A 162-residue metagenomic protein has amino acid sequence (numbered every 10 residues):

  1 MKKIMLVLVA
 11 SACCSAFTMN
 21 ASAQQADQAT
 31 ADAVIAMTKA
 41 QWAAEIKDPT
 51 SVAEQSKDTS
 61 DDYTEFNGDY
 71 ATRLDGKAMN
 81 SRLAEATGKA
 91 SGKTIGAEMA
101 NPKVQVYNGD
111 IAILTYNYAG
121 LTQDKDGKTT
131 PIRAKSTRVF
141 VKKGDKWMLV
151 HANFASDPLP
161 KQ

Functional and structural regions predicted by a protein language model:
I4, M19-D58, L149, P160-Q162: Short, low-complexity N-terminal intrinsically disordered segments enriched in polar/charged residues
V7-A16: Bacterial N-terminal signal peptides
Q28-A33, T50-D110, P131-I132: A solvent-exposed, acidic/Ser-Thr-rich amphipathic alpha-helical stretch
D61-D62, Y116-Q123: Generic short beta-strand segments
Y70-T72, G120-T122, F154-P158: Solvent-exposed loop/turn segments at secondary-structure junctions within structured extracellular/periplasmic domains
V104-A112, G127-K128, F140-K146: A short, structured loop/turn motif at beta-sheet edges
R133-P158: Short beta-strand edge/turn micro-motifs at domain boundaries
